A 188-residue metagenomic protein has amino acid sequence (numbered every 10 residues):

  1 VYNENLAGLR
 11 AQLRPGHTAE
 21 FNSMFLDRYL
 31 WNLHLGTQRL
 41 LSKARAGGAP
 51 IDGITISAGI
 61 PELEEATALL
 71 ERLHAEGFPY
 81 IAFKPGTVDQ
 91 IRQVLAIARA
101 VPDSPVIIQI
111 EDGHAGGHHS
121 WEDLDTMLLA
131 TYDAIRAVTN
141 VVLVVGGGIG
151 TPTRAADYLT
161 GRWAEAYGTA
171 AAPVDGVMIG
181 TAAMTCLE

Functional and structural regions predicted by a protein language model:
V1-T139, T153: Active-site entrance/lid segments in N-terminal catalytic domains of soluble metabolic enzymes
I135, T139-V142, P152-E188: Conserved active-site-proximal phosphate/metal-binding subdomains
V144-G146: Long, acidic (E/D-rich), serine/proline-rich intrinsically disordered low-complexity regions in eukaryotic proteins
